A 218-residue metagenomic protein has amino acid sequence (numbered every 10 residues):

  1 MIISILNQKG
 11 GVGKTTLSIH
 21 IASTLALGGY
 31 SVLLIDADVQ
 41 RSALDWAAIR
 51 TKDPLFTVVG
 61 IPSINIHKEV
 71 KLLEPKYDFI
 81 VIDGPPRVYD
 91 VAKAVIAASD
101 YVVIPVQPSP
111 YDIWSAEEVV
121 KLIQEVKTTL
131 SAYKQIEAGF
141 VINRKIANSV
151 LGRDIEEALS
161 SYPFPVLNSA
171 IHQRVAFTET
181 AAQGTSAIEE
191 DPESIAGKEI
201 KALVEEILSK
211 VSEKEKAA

Functional and structural regions predicted by a protein language model:
M1-A218: P-loop NTP-binding core
